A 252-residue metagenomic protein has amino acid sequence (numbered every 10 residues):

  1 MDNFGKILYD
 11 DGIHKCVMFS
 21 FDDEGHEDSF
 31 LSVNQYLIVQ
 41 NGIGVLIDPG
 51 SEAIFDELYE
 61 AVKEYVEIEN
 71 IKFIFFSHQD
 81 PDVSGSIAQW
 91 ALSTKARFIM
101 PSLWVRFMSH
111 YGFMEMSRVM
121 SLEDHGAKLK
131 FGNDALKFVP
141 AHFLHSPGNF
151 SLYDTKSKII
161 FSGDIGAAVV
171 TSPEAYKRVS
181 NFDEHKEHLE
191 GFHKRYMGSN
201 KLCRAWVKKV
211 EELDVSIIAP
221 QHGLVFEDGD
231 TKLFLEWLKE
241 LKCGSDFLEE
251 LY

Functional and structural regions predicted by a protein language model:
G5-V62, F150-S162: Conserved beta-strand hairpin/beta-sheet module of binuclear metal-dependent hydrolase folds, prominently
L8, R97-N149, G198, L202-K208: Metallo-beta-lactamase
F21-E27, G50-E52, I74-S77, L136-H142 (+1 more regions): Short, flexible loop segments at the rims of nucleotide/cofactor-binding pockets, characterized by
I47-P49, I71-Q79, F98-S102, I160-D164 (+2 more regions): Active-site neighborhood of phospho(di)ester-bond hydrolases with catalytic His/Asp-centered motifs
I54, Q79-S84, V105-M108, G126-A127 (+3 more regions): Active-site environment of divalent metal-dependent phosphoester hydrolases
I54-I99: Active-site metal-binding motif and surrounding structural segment of the metallo-beta-lactamase
H142-P220, L224-G229, L241: Metallo-beta-lactamase
H222-Y252: Binuclear metal-ion centers of metallo-dependent hydrolases, dominated by the metallo-beta-lactamase
